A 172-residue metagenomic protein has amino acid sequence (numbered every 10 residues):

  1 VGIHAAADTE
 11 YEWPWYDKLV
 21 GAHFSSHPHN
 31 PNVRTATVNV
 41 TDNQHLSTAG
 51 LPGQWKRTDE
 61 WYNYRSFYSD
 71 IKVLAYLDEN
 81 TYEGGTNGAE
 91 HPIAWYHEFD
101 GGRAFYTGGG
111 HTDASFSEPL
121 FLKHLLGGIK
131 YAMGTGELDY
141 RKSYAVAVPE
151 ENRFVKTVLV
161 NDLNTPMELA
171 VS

Functional and structural regions predicted by a protein language model:
V1-A49: A glycine-rich, often tryptophan-bearing local segment used as a flexible ligand/cofactor-contacting loop or short
A6-Y11, Q44, G53-K56, E79-Y82 (+2 more regions): Solvent-exposed loop/turn segments at secondary-structure junctions within structured extracellular/periplasmic domains
D8, N87, F116-L120, E151 (+1 more regions): Extracytoplasmic/periplasmic, Sec-exported soluble proteins
W15, L46, L120-G127, E168: Extracytoplasmic/secreted proteins, especially bacterial periplasmic and envelope-associated proteins
H29-D100: Catalytic beta-strand/loop cores that center a nucleophilic Ser/Cys/Thr and support acyl-enzyme chemistry
Y76, T107, L159-V160: Hydrophobic residues at beta-strand termini and immediately following loops that shape nucleotide-binding pockets
T81-P92, E98-A147: Extracellular ligand-binding/catalytic regions of CAZymes and related secreted enzymes and adhesion modules
Y144-S172: Beta-propeller domains with acidic blade repeats across secreted/periplasmic ectodomains and cytosolic WD/CNH propellers
